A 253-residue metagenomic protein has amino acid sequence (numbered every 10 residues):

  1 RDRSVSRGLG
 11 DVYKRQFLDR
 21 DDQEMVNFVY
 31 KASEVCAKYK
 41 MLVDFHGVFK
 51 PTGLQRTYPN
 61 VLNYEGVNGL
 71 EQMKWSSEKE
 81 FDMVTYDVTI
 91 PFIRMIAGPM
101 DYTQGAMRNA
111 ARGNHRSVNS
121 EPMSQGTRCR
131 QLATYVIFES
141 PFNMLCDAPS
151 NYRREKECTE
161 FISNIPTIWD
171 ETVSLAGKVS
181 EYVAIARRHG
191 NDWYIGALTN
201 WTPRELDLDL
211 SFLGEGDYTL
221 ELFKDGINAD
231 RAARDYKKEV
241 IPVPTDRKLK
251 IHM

Functional and structural regions predicted by a protein language model:
D2-Y13: Single conserved hydrophobic/aromatic residue that forms the stacking wall/gate of nucleotide- or nucleobase-binding
K14, V43-F45, Y194-G196: Structural recognition of the beta-strand scaffold that forms the well-ordered cores of secreted hydrolase catalytic
L18-R20, V48-K50, D225: Active-site beta-loop-alpha junctions enriched in small/polar residues
D22-A32: Active-site-adjacent beta->alpha loops and helix N-cap segments on the catalytic face of soluble alpha/beta enzymes
A32-F45: Alpha-helix-loop-beta-strand connector modules within alpha/beta enzyme cores
L42-P149: Glycan-recognition surfaces
D147-Y194, L198, D230-R234: Glycan-recognition and catalytic regions of carbohydrate-active enzymes
T199-M253: C-terminal beta-sandwich/jelly-roll accessory domains of carbohydrate-active enzymes
